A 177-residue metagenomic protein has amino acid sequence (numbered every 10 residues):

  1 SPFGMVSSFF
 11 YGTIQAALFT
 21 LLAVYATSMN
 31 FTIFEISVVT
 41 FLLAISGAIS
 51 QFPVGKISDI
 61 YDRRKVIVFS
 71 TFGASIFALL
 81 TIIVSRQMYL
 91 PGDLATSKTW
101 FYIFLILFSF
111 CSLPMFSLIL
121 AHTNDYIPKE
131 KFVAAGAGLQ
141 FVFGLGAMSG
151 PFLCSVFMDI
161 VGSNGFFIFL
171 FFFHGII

Functional and structural regions predicted by a protein language model:
G4-S7, Q15-V39: Helix-loop boundary and gating motifs at the non-cytosolic
I33, I127-L139: Loop-to-transmembrane helix entry/capping segments in MFS-fold secondary transporters and related SLC/MFSD carriers
V38-G47, L139, F143: Transmembrane alpha-helical segments of major facilitator superfamily
S50-D62, M158-D159: Helix-to-loop junctions at the C-terminal end of transmembrane segments in multipass secondary transporters
K65-L80, F171: Structural signature of the two symmetry-related core transmembrane helices
G73-D93: C-terminal ends and interior cores of transmembrane alpha-helices in multi-pass membrane transporters/permeases
L113-I127: Intracellular juxtamembrane helix-capping segments at the cytosolic ends of symmetry-related transmembrane helices
V156-H174: A membrane-interface helix-boundary motif in multi-pass transporters
